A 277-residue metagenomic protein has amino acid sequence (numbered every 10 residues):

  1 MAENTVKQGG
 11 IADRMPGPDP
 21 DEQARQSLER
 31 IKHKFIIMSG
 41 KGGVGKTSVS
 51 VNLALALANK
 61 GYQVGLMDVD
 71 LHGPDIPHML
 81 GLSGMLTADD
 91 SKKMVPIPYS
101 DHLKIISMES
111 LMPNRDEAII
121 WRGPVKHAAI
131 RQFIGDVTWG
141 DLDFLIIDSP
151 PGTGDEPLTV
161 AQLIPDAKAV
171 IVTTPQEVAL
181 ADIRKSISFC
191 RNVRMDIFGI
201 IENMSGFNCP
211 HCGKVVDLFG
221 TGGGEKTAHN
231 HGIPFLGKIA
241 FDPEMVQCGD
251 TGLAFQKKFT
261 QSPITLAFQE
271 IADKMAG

Functional and structural regions predicted by a protein language model:
M1-K41, M85: Extreme N-terminal, non-catalytic leader segments that precede Walker-type/kinase nucleotide-binding cores
K34-D70, I187: Walker A/P-loop phosphate-binding motif and the immediately C-terminal alpha-helix
V44-N52, G73-P77, S149-P157, A179-D182: Short glycine/serine/threonine-rich phosphate/pyrophosphate-binding segments that cradle anionic phosphate groups
Q63-G65, V69-R115, I120, H127 (+1 more regions): Phosphate-binding loop that captures ATP/GTP phosphates
I106, I130, S149, Q162 (+2 more regions): Glycine-rich phosphate-binding loops of nucleotide-dependent enzymes
M112-V160: Phosphate-binding/switch loop-helix module in NTP-utilizing enzymes
D143-F144, P150-C248: Conserved catalytic-core segment of NTP-binding enzymes
T251-S262: C-terminal boundary of histidine-terminating zinc-finger modules
